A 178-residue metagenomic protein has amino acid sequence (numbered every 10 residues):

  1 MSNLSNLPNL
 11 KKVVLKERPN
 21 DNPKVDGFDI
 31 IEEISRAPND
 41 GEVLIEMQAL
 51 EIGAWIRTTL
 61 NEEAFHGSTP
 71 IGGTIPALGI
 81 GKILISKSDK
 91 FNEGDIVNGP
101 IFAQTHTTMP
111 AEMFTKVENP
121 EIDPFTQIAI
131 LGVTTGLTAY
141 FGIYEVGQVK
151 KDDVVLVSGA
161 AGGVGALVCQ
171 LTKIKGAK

Functional and structural regions predicted by a protein language model:
M1-N9: Basic/polar N-terminal segments that are highly enriched at the extreme N-terminus, encompassing both cleavable
K12, M47, A139, T172: Terminal peptide-recognition signature
K12, V154-V155, A177: Conserved hydrophobic helix-helix packing surfaces used for dimerization/oligomerization
N22-I34: Short glycine/threonine/proline-enriched tight-turn/helix- or strand-capping micro-motif at secondary-structure
I34-I52, L60-A103: Glycine-rich beta-strand-centered segment in the early N-terminal region that forms part of a ligand/cofactor-binding
A77-K82, K90-G159: NAD(P)H dinucleotide-binding glycine-rich loop of Rossmann-like/cofactor-binding domains, especially the beta1-alpha1
G165-A166: N-terminal Rossmann-fold NAD(P) dinucleotide-binding loop
L171-K178: Conserved S-adenosyl-L-methionine
